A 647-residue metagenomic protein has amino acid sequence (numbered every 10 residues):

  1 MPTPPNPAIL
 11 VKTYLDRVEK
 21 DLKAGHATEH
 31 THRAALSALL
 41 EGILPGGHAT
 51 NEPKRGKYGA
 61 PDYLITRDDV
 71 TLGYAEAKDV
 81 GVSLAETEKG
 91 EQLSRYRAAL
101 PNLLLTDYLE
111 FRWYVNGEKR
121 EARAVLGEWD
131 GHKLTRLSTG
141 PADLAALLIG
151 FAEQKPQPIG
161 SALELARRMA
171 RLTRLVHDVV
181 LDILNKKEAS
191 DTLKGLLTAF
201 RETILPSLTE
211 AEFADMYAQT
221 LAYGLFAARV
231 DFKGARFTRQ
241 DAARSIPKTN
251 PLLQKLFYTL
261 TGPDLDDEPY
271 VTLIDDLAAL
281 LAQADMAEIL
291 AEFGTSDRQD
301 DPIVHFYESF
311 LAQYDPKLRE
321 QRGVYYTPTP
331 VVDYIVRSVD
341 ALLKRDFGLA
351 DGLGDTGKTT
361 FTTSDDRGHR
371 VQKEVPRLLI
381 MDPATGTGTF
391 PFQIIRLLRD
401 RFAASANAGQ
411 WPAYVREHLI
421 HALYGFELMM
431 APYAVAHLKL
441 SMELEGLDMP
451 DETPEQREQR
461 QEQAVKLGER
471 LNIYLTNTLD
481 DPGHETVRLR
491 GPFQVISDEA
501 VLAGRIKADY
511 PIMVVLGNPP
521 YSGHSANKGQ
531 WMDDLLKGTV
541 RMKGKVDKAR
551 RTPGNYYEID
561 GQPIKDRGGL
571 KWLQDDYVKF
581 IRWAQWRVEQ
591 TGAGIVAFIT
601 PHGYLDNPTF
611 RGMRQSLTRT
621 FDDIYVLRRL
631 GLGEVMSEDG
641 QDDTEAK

Functional and structural regions predicted by a protein language model:
M1-G46, N51-R55, G224, T238-Q240 (+2 more regions): Charged, often low-complexity linker/regulatory segments
M1-L22, H26, R67-V70, K78-S94 (+7 more regions): Short, basic/polar, glycine-containing "phosphate-handling" surface segments that engage DNA
A38, Q219-F232, E308-S309, L438-E445: Short, hydrophobic/amphipathic alpha-helical patches that form generic packing surfaces within helical domains
T50-R55, F293-G294, R298, A312 (+1 more regions): SAM-dependent methyltransferase catalytic region
K57-R67: Short acidic loop-to-beta-strand element that houses the catalytic metal-binding Asp/Glu of nuclease active sites
A60, Y74-E76: Short hydrophobic-acidic sequence motifs that mark active-site Asp/Glu residues
Y223, D231-D315: Long recognition/docking surfaces used for binding and targeting
I624-K647: Class I S-adenosyl-L-methionine
